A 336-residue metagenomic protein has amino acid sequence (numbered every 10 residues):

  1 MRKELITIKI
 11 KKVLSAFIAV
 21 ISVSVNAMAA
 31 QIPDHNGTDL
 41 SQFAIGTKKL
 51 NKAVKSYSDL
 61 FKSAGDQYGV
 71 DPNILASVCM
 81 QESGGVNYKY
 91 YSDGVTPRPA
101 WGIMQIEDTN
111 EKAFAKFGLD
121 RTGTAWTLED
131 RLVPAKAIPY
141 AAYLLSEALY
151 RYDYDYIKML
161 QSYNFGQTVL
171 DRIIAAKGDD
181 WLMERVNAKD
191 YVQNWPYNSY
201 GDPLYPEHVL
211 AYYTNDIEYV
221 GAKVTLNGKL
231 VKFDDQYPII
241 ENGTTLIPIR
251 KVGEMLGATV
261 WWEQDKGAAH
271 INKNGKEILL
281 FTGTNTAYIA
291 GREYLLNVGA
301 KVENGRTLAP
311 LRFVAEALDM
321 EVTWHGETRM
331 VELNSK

Functional and structural regions predicted by a protein language model:
E4, I10, V25-A53, Y68 (+1 more regions): Non-catalytic cell-wall polysaccharide-engagement segments
S15-S24: Bacterial N-terminal signal peptides
N26, I45, T214-K336: Primary recognition of N-terminal secretory signal peptides and signal-anchoring hydrophobic helices
T47-S58, Q67-Y68, P72, T96-I103 (+5 more regions): Solvent-exposed, acidic/flexible segments
S63, M80, D108, K112 (+3 more regions): Short glycine/serine- and small hydrophobic-enriched flexible loop segments
L75-C79, L160-Y163: Short alpha-helical scaffolding segments that buttress acidic/His motifs in well-ordered protein cores
M80-K112, G166: Cell-wall polysaccharide-cleaving catalytic domain and substrate-binding groove, primarily in peptidoglycan/chitin
K89-D93, F117-D120, D235-Q236: Short acidic, glycine/proline-rich loop/turn micro-motifs
